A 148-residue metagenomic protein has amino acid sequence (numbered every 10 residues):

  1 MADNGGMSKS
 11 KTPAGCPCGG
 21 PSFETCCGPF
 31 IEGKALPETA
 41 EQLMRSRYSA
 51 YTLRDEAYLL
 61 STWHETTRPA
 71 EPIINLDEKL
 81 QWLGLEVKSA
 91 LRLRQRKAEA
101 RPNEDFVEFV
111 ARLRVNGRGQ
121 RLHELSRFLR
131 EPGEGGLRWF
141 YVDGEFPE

Functional and structural regions predicted by a protein language model:
K11-P21: Short Cys/His-rich zinc-binding micro-motifs
T25-C27: Cysteine-centered loop/knuckle micro-motif
P29-L36: Short Cys/His-rich micro-motifs in 6-15 aa windows
E38-T52: Short, aromatic-enriched amphipathic alpha-helices that serve as compact interaction elements
A57, S61-V87: Short solvent-exposed beta->alpha transition segments
D77-R121: Surface-exposed, charged secondary-structure patches
R121-E148: Short beta-strand edge/turn micro-motifs at domain boundaries
